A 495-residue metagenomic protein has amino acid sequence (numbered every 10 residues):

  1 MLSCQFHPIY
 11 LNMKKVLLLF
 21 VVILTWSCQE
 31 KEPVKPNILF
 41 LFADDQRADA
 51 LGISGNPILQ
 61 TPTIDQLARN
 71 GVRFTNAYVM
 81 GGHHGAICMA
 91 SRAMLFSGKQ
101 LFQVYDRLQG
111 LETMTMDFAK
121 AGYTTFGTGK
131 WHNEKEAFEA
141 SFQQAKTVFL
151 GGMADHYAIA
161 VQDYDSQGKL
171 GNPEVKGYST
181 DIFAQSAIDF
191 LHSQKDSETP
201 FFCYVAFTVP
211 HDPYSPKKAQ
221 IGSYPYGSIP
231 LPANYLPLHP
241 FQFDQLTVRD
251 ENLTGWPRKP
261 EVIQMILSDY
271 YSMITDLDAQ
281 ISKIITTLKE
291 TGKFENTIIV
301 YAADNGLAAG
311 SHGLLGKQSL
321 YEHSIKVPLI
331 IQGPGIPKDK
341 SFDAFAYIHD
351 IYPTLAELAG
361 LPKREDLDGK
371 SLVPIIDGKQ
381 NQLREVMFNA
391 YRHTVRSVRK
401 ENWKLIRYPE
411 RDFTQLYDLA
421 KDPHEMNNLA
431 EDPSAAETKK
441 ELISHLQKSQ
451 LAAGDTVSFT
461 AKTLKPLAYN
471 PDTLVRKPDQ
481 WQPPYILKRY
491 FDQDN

Functional and structural regions predicted by a protein language model:
M1-V34: Bacterial Sec-dependent N-terminal signal peptides
K14, C28-P409, F413-T414, P423-S444 (+2 more regions): Formylglycine-dependent sulfatase
A420: Residues forming the ATP-binding cleft of Hanks-type serine/threonine protein kinase domains
D455-D472: Short, charged, surface-exposed hinge/linker loops at domain edges that act as mobile lids or interdomain connectors
